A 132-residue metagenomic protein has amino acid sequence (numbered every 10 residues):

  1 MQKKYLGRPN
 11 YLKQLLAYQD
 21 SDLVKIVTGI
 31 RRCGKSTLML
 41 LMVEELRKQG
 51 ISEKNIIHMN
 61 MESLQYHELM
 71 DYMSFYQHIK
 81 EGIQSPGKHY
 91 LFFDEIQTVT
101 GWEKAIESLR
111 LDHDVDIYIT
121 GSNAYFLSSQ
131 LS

Functional and structural regions predicted by a protein language model:
M1-S132: Phosphate-binding site recognition
